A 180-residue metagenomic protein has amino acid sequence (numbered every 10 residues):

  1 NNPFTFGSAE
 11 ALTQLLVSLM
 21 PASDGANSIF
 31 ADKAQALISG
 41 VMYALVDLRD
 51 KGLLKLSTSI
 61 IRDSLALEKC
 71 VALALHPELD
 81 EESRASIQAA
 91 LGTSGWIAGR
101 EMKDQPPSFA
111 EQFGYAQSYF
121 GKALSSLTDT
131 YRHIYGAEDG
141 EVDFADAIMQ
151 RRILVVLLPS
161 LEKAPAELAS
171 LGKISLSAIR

Functional and structural regions predicted by a protein language model:
N1-R180: P-loop NTPase motor domains
